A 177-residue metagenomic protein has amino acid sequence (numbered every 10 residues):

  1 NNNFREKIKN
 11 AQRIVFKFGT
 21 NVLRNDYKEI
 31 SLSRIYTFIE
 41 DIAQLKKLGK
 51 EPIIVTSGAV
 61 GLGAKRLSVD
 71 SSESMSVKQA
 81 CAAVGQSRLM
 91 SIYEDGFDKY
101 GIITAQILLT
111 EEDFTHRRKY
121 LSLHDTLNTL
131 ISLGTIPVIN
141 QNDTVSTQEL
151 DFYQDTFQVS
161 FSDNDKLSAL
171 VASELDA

Functional and structural regions predicted by a protein language model:
N1-A177: Nucleotide/pyrophosphate-binding catalytic subdomain
